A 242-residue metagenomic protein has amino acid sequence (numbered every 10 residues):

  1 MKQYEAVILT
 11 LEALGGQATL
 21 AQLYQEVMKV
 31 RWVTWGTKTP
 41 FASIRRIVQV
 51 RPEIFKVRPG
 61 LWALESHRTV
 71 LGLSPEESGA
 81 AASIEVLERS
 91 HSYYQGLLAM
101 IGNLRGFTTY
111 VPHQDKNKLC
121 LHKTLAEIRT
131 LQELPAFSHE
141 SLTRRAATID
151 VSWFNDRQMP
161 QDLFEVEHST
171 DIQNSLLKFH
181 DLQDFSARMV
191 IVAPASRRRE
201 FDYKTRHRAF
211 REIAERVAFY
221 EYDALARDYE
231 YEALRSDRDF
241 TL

Functional and structural regions predicted by a protein language model:
M1-Y4, A21, M28-G79: Charged low-complexity interaction tracts in eukaryotic proteins
Y4-L11: Hydrophobic residues on short alpha-helical segments
E12-Q22: Short capping segments at the starts of secondary-structure elements
I44, L73-H113: Nuclease catalytic cores
A80-L87, N103, V111-Q158, E230-D239: Active-site metal-binding core of divalent-cation-utilizing nuclease and nuclease-like domains
L119, K123, E127, Q132-P135 (+1 more regions): Domain-level recognition of nuclease-like catalytic cores that cleave nucleotide substrates
P135-I149, F154-E221: Catalytic cores of nucleic-acid endonucleases
